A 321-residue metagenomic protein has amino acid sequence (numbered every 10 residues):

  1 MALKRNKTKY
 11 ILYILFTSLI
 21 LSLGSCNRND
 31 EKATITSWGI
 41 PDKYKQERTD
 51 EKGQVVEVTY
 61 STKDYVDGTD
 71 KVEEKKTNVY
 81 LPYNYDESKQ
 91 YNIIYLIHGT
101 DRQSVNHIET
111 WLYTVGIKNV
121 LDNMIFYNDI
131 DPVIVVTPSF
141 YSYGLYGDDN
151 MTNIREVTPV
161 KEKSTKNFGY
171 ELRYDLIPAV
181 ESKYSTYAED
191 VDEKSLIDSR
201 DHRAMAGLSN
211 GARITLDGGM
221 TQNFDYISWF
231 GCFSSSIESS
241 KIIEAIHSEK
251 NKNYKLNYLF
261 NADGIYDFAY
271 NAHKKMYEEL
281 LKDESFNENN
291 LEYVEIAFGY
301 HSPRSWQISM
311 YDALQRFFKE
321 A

Functional and structural regions predicted by a protein language model:
L3-L12: Bacterial N-terminal signal peptides that target proteins for export
T17-L19: Hydrophobic membrane-insertion alpha-helices, especially the h-region of bacterial N-terminal signal peptides
S22-S25: C-terminal motif of bacterial Sec signal peptides marking the signal peptidase cleavage site
R28-A321: Non-catalytic cap/lid and distal C-terminal segments of serine-dependent acyl enzymes
